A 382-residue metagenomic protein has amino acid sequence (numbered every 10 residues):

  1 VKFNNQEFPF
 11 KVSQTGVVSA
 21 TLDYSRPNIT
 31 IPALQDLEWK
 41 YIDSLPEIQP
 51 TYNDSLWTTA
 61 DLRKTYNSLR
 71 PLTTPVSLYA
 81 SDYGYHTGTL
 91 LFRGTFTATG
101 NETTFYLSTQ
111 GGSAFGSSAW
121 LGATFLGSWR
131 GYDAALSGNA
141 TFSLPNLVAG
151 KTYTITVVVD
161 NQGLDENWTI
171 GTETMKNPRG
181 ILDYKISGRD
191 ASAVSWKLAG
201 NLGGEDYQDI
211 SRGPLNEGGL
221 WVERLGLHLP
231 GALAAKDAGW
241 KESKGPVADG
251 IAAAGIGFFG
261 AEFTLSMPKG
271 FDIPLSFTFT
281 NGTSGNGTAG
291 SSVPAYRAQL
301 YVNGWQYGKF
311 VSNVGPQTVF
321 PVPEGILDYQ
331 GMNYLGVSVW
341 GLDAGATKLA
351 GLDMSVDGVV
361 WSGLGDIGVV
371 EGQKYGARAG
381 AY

Functional and structural regions predicted by a protein language model:
V1-A80, T152-G270, P274-T288, S292-P294 (+3 more regions): An acidic-aromatic loop/edge-strand motif
L72, A80-Y83, T89, A98: Typically disulfide-stabilized, N-glycosylated extracellular/lumenal ectodomains of secreted and cell-surface proteins
V76-D82, G100-Y106, A114-T152, D165 (+2 more regions): A cross-kingdom feature marking solvent-exposed beta-strand/loop segments within repeated, beta-rich binding/scaffold
T87-L90, T97-L107, G257, L265-F277: Extended extracellular/luminal ectodomain segments enriched in beta-structured repeat modules
T95-T97, S143-P145, E262-S266, T278 (+1 more regions): Generic structural detector for well-ordered beta-strands
Q110-G116, G287-R297: Short coil-to-beta strand junction motifs in C2/discoidin
